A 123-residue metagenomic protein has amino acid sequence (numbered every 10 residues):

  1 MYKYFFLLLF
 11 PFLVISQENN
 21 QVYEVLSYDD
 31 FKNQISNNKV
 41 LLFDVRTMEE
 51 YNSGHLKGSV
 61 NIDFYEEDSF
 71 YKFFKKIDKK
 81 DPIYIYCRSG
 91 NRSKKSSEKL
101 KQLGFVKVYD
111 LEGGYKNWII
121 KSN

Functional and structural regions predicted by a protein language model:
M1-L7: Sec-dependent signal peptide recognition, specifically the positively charged N-region followed immediately by
Y2, F12-D29, N37-V40, E49-P82 (+1 more regions): Rhodanese-like catalytic fold shared by cysteine-dependent sulfurtransferases and DSP/PTP-type phosphatases
L42-D44: Structural scaffold elements adjacent to functional motifs in cytosolic proteins
Y86: Short, surface-exposed ligand- or partner-binding patches at beta-edge/loop junctions that are enriched in aromatics
